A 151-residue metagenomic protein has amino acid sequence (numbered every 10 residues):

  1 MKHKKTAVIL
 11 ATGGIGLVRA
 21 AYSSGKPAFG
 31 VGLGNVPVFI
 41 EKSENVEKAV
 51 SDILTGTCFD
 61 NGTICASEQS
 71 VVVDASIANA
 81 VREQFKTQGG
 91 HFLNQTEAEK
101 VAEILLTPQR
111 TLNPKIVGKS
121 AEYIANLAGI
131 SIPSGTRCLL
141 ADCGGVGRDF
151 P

Functional and structural regions predicted by a protein language model:
M1-T6: A structured beta-alpha segment of the ubiquitous adenosine-cofactor-binding alpha/beta core
I9-A21: Glycine-rich phosphate-binding loop
R19-G147: ALDH superfamily catalytic-core signature
P151: Conserved glycine-rich beta-strand-loop-beta hairpin in the small C-terminal domain of fold type I
